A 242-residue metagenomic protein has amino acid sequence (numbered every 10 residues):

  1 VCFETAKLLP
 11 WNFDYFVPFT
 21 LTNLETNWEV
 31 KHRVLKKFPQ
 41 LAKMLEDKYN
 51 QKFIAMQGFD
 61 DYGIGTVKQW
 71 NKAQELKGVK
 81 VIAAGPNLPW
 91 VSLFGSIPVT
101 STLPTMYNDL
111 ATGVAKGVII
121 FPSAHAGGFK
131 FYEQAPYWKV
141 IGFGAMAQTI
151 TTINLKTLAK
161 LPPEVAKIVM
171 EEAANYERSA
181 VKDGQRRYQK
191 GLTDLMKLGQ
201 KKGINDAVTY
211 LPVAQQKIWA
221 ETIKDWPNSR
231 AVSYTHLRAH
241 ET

Functional and structural regions predicted by a protein language model:
V1-K31, P39-R238: N-terminal secretory/targeting leader peptides
